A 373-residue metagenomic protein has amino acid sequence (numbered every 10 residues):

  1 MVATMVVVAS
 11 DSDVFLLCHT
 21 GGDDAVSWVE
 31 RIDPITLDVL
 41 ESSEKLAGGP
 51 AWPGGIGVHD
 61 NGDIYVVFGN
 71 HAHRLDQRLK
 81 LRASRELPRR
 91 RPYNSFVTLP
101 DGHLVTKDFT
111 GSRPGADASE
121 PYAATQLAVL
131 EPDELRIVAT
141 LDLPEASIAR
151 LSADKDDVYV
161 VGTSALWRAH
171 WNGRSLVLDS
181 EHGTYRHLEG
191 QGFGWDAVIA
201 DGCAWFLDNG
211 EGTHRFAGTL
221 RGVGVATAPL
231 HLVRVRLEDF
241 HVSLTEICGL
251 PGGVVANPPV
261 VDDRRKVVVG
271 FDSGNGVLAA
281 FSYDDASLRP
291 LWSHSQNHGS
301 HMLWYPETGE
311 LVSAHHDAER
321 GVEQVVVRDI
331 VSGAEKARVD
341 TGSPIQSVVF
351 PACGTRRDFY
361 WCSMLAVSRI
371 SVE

Functional and structural regions predicted by a protein language model:
M1, D38-L46, L81-E86, R136-L141 (+4 more regions): A short beta-strand motif characteristic of beta-propeller blades
V2-A9, G48-H59, R89-P100, E145-K155 (+4 more regions): Repeated scaffold domains used in trafficking and secretory/extracellular systems, primarily beta-propellers
V14-L16, D63-Y65, L104-V105, D157-V160 (+5 more regions): Conserved beta-propeller blade signature
L17-G22, D108-A123, L207-T227, H315-E319: Short, conserved, GDST-rich strand-edge loop motifs in beta-rich repeat architectures
S27-E30, H71-H73, T125-A128, A165-W167 (+4 more regions): A short loop-to-beta-strand structural motif that recurs across blades of beta-propeller domains
D33-T36, D76-K80, E131-L135, H170-R174 (+4 more regions): Short loop/turn segments that connect beta-strands within beta-propeller blades
V254-D262, G270-V277, L291-I330: Loop/turn-rich, solvent-exposed surfaces of beta-rich toroidal or solenoidal domains
T341-E373: Blade-level signature of beta-propeller repeat domains, shared across WD40, Kelch, NHL, RCC1 and BNR/Asp-box propellers
